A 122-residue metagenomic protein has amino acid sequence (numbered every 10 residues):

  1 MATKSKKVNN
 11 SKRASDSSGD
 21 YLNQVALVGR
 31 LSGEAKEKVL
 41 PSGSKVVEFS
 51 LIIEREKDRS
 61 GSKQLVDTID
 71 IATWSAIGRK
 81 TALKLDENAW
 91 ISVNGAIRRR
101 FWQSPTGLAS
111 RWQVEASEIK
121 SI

Functional and structural regions predicted by a protein language model:
A2-I122: Single-stranded nucleic acid-binding surfaces, predominantly the OB-fold ssDNA-binding core
